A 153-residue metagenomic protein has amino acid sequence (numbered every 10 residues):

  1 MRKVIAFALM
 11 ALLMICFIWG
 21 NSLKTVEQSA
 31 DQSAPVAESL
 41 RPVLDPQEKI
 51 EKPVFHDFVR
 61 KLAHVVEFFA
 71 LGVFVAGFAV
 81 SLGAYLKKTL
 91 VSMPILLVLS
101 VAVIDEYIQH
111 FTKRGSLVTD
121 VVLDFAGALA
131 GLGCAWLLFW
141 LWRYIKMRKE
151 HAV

Functional and structural regions predicted by a protein language model:
M1-F69: "…centered on the first transmembrane helix and the immediately adjacent amphipathic helix/loop
I15-L23, V98-Y107: Aromatic-anchored segments of alpha-helical transmembrane domains
H56, R60, F69, L97 (+2 more regions): Active-site alpha-helix of zinc metalloproteases
F68-L82, A128-W142: Membrane-interfacial alpha-helical segments at the cytosolic side of multi-pass membrane proteins
G83-L96: Internal alpha-helical transmembrane segments of multi-pass membrane proteins
A102-A126: Interfacial helix-loop-helix junctions of multi-pass membrane proteins
M147-V153: Short, charged juxtamembrane terminal tails flanking transmembrane helices
